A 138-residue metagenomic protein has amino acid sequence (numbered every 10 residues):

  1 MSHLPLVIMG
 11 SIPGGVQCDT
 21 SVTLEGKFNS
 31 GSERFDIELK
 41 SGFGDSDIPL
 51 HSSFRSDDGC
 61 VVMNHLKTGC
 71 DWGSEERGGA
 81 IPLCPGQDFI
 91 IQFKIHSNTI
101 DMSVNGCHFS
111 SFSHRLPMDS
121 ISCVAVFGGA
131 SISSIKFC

Functional and structural regions predicted by a protein language model:
M1-H65: Secretory/extracellular carbohydrate-interaction modules and structurally similar beta-sandwich "look-alikes"
M1-S11, C123-C138: C-terminal helix/juxtamembrane-tail motif
G15-Q17, C84-G86, P117: Surface-exposed coil/turn segments at beta-strand junctions on protein surfaces, enriched
L24, I91-F109: Carbohydrate-binding surfaces in secreted/extracellular proteins
S32-E33, D45, I100-M102, F109-S111 (+1 more regions): Short loop/beta submotifs within extracellular cysteine-rich repeat domains
F43, H51-D58, D88, T99 (+3 more regions): Preference for well-ordered, secondary-structure-rich cores of eukaryotic proteins
D71-I90: Short, aromatic/His-centered strand-loop micro-motif at the edge of beta-sheets
C107-S122: Short, solvent-exposed beta-strand-to-loop segments that form ligand-recognition rims of beta-rich domains
